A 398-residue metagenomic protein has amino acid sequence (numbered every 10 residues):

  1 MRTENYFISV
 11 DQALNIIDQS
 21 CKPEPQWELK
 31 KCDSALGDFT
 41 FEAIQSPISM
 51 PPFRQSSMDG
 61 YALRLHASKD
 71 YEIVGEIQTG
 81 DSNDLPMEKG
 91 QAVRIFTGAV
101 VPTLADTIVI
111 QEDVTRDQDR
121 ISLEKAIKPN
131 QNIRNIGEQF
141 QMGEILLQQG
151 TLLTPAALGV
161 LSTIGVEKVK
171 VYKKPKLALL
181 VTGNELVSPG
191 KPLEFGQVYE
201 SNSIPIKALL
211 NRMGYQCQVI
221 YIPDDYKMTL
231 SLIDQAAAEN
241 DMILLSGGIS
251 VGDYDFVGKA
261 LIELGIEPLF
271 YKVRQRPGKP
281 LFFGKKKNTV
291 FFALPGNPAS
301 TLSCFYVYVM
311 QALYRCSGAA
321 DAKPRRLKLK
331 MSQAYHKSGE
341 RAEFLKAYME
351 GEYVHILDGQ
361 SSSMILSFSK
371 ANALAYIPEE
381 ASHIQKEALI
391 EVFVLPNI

Functional and structural regions predicted by a protein language model:
M1-E72, D321-F344: Short, low-complexity N-terminal leaders and the immediately following helix N-cap/first helix
R2-E4, I16, A62-I220, D358 (+1 more regions): Short, glycine/charged-enriched hinge/interface segments at domain edges or termini
T3-V10, E167-L294, P298-S303: Helix-rich terminal scaffold detector
L14, E28-D33, G80, F140 (+1 more regions): Flexible glycine/proline-rich
S20-E24, I164-E167, L209, M213-Q216 (+6 more regions): Change "in soluble alpha/beta enzymes" to "in soluble alpha/beta proteins
C32, M50-E72, T107-D119, A312 (+1 more regions): Short beta-strand/loop turn elements enriched in aromatics
A35-S49, S82-R94, F283-G284, N288-V290: Short, hydrophobic/aliphatic alpha-helical segments
R54-S56, L65-H66, D84-E88, V101-P102 (+13 more regions): Solvent-exposed alpha-helices and their adjacent loops that cap or buttress functional pockets in soluble metabolic
